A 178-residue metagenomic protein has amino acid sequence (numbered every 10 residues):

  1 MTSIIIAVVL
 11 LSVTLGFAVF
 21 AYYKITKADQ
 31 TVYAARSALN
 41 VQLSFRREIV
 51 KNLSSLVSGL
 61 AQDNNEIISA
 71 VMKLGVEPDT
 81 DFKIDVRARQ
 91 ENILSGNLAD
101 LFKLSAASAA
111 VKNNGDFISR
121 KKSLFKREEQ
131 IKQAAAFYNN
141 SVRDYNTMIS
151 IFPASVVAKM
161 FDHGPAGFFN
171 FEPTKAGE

Functional and structural regions predicted by a protein language model:
T2-E178: A helix-centric hydrophobic-segment signal that preferentially recognizes long, alpha-helical stretches used
